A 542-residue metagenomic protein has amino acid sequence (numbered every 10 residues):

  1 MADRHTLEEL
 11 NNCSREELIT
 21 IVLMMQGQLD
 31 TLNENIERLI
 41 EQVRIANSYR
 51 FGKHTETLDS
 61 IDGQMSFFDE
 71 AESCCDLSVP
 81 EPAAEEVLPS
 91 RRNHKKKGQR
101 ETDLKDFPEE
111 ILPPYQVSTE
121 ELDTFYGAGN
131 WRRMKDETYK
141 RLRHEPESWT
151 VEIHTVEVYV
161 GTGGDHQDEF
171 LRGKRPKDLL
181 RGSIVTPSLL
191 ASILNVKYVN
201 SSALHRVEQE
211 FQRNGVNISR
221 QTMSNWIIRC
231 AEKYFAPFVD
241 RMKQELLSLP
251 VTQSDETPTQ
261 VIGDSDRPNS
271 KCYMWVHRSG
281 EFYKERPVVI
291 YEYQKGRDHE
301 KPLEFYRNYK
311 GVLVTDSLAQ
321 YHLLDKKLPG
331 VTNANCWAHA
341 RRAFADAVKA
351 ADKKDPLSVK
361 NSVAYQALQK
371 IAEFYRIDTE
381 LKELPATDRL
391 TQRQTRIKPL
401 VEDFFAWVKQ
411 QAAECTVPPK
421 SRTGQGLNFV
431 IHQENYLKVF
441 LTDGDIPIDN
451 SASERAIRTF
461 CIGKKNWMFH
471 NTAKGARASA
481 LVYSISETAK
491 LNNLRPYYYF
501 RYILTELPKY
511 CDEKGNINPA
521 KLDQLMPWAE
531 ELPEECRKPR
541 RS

Functional and structural regions predicted by a protein language model:
M1-R181, M223-S224, Q253-S254, R393-R396 (+2 more regions): Short, flexible loop/hinge motifs at secondary-structure junctions
A2-D3, E8, E101, V158-S542: Catalytic center-proximal scaffold of phosphoryl-transfer enzymes
